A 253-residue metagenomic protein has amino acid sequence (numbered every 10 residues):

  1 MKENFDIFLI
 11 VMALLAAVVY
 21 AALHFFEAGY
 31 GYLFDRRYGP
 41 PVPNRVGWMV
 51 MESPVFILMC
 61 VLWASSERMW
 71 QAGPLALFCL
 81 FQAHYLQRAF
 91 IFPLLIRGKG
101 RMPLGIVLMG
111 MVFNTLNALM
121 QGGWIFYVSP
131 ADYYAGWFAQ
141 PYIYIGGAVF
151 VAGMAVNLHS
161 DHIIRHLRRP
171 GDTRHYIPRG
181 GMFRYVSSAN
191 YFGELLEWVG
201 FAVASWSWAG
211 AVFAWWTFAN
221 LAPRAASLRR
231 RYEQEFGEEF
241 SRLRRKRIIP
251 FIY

Functional and structural regions predicted by a protein language model:
M1-L86, I91-M109: Membrane-helix and juxtamembrane interface regions of eukaryotic multi-pass membrane proteins
K2-A21, C60-S66, W70, F113 (+1 more regions): Hydrophobic transmembrane alpha-helices
L77-Q87, I91, N114, M120 (+3 more regions): Function-critical hydrophobic alpha-helical transmembrane segments in multi-pass membrane proteins
A89-L94, L119-M120, R224-R231: Juxtamembrane membrane-interface segments at transmembrane alpha-helix termini
G105-G122: Active-site pocket-lining segments that scaffold enzyme catalytic pockets across diverse folds
M120-W124, N157-S160: C-terminal TM-helix exit segments that contain a strictly Trp-centered aromatic cap at the helix terminus
V128-S129: Membrane-proximal helix-loop-helix units in multi-pass membrane proteins
